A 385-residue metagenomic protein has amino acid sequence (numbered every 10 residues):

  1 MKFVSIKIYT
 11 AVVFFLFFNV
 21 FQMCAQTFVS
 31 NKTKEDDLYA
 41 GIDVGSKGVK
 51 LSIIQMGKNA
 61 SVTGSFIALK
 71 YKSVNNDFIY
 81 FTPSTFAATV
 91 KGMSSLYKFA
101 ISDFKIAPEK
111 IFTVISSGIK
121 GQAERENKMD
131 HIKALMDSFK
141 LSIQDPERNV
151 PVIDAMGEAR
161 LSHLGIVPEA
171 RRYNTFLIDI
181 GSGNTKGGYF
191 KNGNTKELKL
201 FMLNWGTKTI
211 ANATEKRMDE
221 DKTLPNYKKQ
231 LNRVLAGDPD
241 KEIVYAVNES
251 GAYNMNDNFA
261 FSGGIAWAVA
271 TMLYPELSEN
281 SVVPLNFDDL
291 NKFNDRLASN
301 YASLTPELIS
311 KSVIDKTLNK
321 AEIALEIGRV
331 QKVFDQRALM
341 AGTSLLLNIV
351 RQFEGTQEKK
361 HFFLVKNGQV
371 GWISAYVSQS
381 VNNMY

Functional and structural regions predicted by a protein language model:
M1-F28: Bacterial Sec-dependent N-terminal signal peptides
A25, M56, N127-D130, F190-G193 (+1 more regions): Short, glycine/charged-enriched secondary-structure capping and boundary segments
Q26-L38, V49-K50, M56-S117, K133 (+1 more regions): N-terminal glycine/serine-rich phosphate-binding loop of ATP-dependent small-molecule kinases, especially carbohydrate
S30-T63, I166-K199, L203, G264: Gly/Thr-rich phosphate-binding beta-strand-loop-beta motif of the actin/hexokinase/Hsp70
A40-G41, Y71, F112-S116, P151-I153 (+1 more regions): Extended hydrophobic secondary-structure segments that form protein cores and membrane-embedded regions
K47-S84, G193-K228: Short glycine-rich, Thr/Ser-proximal phosphate-binding strand/loop in the N-terminal lobe of ATP-dependent enzymes
F81-S94, G121-H131, K140-Y173, K199 (+1 more regions): Helical "lid/coupling" subdomains associated with nucleotide-phosphate turnover
A107-I111, N174, N258: Residues at the starts of beta-strands that form the adenosine-phosphate
